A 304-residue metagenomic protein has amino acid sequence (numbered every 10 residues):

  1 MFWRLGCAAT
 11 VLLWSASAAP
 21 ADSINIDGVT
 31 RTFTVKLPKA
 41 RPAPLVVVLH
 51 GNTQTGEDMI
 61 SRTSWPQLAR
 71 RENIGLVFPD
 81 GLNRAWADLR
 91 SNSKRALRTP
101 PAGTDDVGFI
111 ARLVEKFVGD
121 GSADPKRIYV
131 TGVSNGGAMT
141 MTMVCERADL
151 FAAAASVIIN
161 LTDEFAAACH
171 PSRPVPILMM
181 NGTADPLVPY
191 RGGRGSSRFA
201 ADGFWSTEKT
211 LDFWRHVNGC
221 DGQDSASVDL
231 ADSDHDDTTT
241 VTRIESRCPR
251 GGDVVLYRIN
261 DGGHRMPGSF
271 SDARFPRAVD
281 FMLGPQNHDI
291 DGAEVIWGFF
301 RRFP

Functional and structural regions predicted by a protein language model:
M1-C7: Bacterial N-terminal signal peptides that target proteins for export
T10-A19: Hydrophobic h-region of N-terminal signal peptides that target proteins for export in Gram-negative bacteria
D22-Y129, M139-T142, E146, R191 (+1 more regions): Serine-hydrolase catalytic machinery in alpha/beta-hydrolase-like enzymes
P44-V46, V175-P176, V254: Alpha/beta-hydrolase fold active-site loops
G51-T55, G81-W86, S134-A138, N160-D163 (+2 more regions): Solvent-exposed loop/turn segments at secondary-structure junctions within structured extracellular/periplasmic domains
S61-S64, V118-D120, P125-V175, P186: Primarily recognizes the serine-hydrolase "nucleophile elbow" in alpha/beta-hydrolase and SGNH/GDSL folds
A152-H235, E245-R250, D261: The feature captures the conserved acid-bearing segment of alpha/beta-hydrolase catalytic domains
R277-P304: Catalytic active-site module of serine/aspartate enzymes centered on a nucleophile-bearing elbow/loop
